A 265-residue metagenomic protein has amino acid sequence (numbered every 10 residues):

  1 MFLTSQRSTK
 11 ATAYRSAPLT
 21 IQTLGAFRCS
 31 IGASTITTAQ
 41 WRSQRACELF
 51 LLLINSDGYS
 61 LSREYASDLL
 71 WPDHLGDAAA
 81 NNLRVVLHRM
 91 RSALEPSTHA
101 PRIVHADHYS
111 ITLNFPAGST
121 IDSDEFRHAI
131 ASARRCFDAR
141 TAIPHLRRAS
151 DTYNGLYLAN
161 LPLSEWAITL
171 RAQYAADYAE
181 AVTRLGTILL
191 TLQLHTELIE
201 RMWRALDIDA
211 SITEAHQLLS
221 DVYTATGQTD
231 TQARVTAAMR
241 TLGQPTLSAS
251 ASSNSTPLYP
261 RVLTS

Functional and structural regions predicted by a protein language model:
M1-E214, L218, T224-P245, A251 (+1 more regions): Intrinsically disordered, low-complexity protein-interaction/activation regions
